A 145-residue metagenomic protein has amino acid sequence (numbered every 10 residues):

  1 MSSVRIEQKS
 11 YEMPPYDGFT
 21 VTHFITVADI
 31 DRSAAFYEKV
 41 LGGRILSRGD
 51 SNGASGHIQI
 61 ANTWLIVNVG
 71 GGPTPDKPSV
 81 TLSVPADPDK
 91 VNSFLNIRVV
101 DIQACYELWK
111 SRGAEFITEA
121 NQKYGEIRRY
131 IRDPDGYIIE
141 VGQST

Functional and structural regions predicted by a protein language model:
S2-T22, R44-I97, A104-R132, Q143-T145: Vicinal oxygen chelate
P15-G18, D29, A35: Residue-level preference for alpha-helix termini and adjacent loops
D31-A35, L41, S47-G49: Short, contiguous, helix-prone interaction/anchoring segments in small proteins
R32-S33, D101-C105: Short phosphate-engaging motifs
S33, Y37-E38, W109, G136: Conserved active-site tyrosine of GNAT-family acetyltransferases
